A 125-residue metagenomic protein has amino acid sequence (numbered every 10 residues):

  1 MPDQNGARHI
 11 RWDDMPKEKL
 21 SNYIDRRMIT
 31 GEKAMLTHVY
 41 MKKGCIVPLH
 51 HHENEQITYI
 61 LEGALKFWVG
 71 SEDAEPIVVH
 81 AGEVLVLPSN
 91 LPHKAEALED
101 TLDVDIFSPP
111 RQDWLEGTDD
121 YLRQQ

Functional and structural regions predicted by a protein language model:
M1-K33, T37, D120-Q125: A short, N-terminal "cap"/entry segment at the start of jelly-roll beta-barrel domains of the cupin/DSBH fold
K17, M28, H38, I57 (+2 more regions): Conserved hydrophobic/aromatic beta-strand scaffold that supports enzyme active sites
T30-G31, H51, Y59, V79-A81 (+1 more regions): Conserved strand-loop elements at the edges of beta-sheets that form or border functional pockets
K33-A34, N54, E62, D100 (+1 more regions): ATP/adenylate-binding site constellation spanning eukaryotic-like Ser/Thr protein kinases, ABC-transporter
T37-H51: Conserved short histidine dyad/triad with adjacent acidic residue
K42, V79-P92, E96: Conserved metal-binding segment of the jelly-roll/cupin
I57-A81, L91, L115: A short beta-strand-loop-beta hairpin characteristic of the jelly-roll/cupin
S89-D113: Ligand-binding loop in jelly-roll beta-barrel domains
